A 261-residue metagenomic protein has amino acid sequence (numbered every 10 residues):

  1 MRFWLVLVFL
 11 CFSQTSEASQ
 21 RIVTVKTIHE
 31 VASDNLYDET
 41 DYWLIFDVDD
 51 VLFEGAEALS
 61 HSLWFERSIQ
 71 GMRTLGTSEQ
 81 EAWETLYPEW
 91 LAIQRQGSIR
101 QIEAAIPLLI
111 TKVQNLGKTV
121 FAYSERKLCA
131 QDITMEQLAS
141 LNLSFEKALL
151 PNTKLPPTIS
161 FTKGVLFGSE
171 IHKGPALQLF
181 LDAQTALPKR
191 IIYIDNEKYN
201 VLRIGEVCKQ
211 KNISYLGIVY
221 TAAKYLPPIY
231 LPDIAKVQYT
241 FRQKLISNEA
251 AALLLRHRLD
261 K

Functional and structural regions predicted by a protein language model:
F3-F12: Sec-dependent N-terminal signal peptides
W4, Y37-E39, A186: Residue-level detector of transmembrane insertion/anchoring sites
V8, L59-S60, P227: A broad, structure-centric signal for solvent-exposed, well-ordered loop/edge residues that line or flank functional
S13, A58-S62, E206-V207: Single-residue recognition of alpha-helix boundary sites
Q14-A18: Sec/Tat signal peptide C-region and signal peptidase I cleavage site
S19-W43, V48-F167: Alpha-helical substrate-recognition element adjacent to the catalytic core
Q20-H29, Q114-K118, K127-K261: C-terminal cap/substrate-recognition subdomain and adjoining C-terminal extension of metal-dependent phosphatase-like
